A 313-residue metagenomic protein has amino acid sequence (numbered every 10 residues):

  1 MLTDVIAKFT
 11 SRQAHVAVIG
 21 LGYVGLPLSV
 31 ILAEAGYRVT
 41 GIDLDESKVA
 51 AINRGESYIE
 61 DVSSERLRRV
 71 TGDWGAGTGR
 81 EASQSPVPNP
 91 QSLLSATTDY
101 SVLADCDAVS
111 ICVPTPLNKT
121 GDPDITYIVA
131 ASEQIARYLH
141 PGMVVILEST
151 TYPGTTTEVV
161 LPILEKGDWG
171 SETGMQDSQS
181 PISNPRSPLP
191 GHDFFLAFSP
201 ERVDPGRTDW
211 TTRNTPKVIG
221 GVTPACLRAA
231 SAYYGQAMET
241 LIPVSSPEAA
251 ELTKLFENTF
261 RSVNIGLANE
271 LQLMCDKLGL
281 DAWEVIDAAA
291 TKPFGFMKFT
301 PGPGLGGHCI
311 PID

Functional and structural regions predicted by a protein language model:
M1-A82, P86-D177, P181, R186-D313: Structural/interface elements that position substrates and couple domains in central-metabolism enzymes
